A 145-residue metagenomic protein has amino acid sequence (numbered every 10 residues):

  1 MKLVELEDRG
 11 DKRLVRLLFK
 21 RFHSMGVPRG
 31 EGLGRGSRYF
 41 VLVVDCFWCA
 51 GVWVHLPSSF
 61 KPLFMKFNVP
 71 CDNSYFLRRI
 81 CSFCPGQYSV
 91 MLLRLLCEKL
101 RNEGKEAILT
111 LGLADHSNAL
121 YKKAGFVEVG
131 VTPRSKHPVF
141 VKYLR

Functional and structural regions predicted by a protein language model:
M1-G34, V41: Short amphipathic alpha-helix that is part of the acyltransferase structural core
R38, V43-D45, G51-L144: Acyl-donor binding region in acyl/amide transferases
